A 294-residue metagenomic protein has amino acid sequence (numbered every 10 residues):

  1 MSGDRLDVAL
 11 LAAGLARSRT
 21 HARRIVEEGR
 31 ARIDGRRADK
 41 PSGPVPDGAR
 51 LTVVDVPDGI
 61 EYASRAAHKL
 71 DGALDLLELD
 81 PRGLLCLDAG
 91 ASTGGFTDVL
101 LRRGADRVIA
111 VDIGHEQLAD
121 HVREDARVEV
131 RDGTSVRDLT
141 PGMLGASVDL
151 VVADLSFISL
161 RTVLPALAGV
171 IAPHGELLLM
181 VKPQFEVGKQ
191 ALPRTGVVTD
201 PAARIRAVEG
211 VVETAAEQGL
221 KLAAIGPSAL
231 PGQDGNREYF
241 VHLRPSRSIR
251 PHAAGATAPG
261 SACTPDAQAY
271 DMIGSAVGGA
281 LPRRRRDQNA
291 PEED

Functional and structural regions predicted by a protein language model:
M1-A49, L85: A basic, amphipathic helix-loop patch mediating RNA/tRNA/ribosome contacts
P81-S92: Conserved class I S-adenosyl-L-methionine
G94-G95, E116: Glycine-rich SAM-binding Motif I of class I
V99-R107: Conserved S-adenosyl-L-methionine
D106-P165: S-adenosyl-L-methionine
R161-L178: A short glycine-rich, Lys/Arg-flanked "PGG" loop and its adjoining helix->strand segment in the class I
P183-T199: Short, glycine-/aromatic-enriched active-site segment of Class I SAM-dependent methyltransferases
G232-A276: Core SAM-dependent methyltransferase catalytic element
